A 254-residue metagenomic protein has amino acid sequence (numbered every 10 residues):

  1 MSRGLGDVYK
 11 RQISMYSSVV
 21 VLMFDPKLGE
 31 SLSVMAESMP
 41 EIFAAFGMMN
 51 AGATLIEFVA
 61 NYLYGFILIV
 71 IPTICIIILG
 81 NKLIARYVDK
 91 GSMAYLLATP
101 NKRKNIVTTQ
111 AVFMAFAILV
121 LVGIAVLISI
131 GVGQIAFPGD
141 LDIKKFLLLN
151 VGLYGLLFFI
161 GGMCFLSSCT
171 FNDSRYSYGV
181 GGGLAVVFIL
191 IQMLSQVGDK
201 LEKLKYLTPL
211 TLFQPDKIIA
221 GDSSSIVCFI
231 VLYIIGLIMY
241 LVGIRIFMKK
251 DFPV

Functional and structural regions predicted by a protein language model:
M1-Y9: Single conserved hydrophobic/aromatic residue that forms the stacking wall/gate of nucleotide- or nucleobase-binding
R3, S18-E57, V180-V254: Terminal transmembrane helical anchor/hairpin motif
S14, S18-V20, N61, T108-I160 (+2 more regions): Secretory targeting signals
V59-A85: Long, hydrophobic alpha-helical segments
I76-G80, I128, G162-M163, P209 (+1 more regions): Hydrophobic/aromatic residues in alpha-helical transmembrane segments
I77-L97, A111: Transmembrane helix boundary and interhelical loop/hinge segments in multi-pass membrane proteins
Y154-V187: A structural motif at transmembrane helix-loop-helix junctions in multipass membrane proteins
